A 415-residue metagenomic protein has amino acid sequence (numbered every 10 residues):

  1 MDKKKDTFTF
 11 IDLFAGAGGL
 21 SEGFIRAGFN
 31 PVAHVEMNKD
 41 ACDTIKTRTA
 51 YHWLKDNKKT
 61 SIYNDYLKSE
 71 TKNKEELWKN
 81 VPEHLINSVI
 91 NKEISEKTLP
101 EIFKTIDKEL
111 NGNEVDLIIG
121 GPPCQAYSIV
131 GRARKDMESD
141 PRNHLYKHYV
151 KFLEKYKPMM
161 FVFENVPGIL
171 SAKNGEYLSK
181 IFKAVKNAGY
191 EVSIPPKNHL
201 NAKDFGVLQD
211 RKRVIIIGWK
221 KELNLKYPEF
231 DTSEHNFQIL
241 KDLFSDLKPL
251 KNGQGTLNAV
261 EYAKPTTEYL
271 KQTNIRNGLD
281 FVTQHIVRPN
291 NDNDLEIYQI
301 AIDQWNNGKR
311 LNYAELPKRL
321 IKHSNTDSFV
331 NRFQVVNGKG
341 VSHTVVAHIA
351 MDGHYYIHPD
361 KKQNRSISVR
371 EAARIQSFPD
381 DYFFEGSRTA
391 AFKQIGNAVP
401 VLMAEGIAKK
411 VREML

Functional and structural regions predicted by a protein language model:
D2-K157, P167-S171, E176: Core alpha/beta nucleotide-donor-binding catalytic domains of modification enzymes
D2-K5, G189, D381-E385: Short, hydrophobic/aliphatic alpha-helical segments
G18, K39, D43, N143 (+9 more regions): A structural signal for well-ordered alpha-helical segments within the folded catalytic domains of diverse enzymes
R48, S61, D231-S233, D360-K362: Short Gly/aromatic-enriched secondary-structure transition segments
T105-G112, Q125-H323: Class I S-adenosyl-L-methionine
P122-A126, K220, I349, P379-D380: Short, small-residue-rich loop/turn micro-motifs
T267-L415: C-terminal target-recognition/interaction regions appended to catalytic cores
